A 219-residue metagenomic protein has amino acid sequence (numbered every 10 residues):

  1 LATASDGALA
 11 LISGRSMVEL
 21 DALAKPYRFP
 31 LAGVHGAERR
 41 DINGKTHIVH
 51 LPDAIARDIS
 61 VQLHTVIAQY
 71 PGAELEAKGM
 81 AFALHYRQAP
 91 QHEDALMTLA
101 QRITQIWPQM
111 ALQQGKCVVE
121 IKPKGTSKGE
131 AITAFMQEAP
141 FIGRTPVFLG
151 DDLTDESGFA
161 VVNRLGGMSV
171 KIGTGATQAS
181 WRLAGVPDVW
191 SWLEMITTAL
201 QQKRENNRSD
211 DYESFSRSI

Functional and structural regions predicted by a protein language model:
L1-K78: Active-site phosphate-binding/coordination module
V34, R40-V61, Q113-R144: Substrate-recognition "cap/lid" segment bordering the active-site pocket of phosphatases
I55, Q91-L96: Short, conserved charged micro-motifs
I59-L63, A95-Q105: Short amphipathic alpha-helices in soluble, non-transmembrane regions that often serve as interface/regulatory elements
A73-P90, A111-K122: Charged, glycine-interspersed solvent-exposed loop segments at helix/strand-loop junctions that cap or gate access
K124, G129-I219: Mg2+-dependent phosphoryl-transfer enzymes with acidic/Ser/Thr/Gly-rich catalytic loops
